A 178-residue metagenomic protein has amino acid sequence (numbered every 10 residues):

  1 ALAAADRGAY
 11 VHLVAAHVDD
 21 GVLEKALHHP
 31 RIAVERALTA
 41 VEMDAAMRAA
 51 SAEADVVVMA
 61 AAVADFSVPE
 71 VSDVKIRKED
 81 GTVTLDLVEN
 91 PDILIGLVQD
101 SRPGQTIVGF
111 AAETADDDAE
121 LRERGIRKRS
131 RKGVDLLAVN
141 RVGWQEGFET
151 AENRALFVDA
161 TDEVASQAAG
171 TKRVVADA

Functional and structural regions predicted by a protein language model:
A1-A178: A cross-family phosphate/adenosyl-ligand binding-site feature
